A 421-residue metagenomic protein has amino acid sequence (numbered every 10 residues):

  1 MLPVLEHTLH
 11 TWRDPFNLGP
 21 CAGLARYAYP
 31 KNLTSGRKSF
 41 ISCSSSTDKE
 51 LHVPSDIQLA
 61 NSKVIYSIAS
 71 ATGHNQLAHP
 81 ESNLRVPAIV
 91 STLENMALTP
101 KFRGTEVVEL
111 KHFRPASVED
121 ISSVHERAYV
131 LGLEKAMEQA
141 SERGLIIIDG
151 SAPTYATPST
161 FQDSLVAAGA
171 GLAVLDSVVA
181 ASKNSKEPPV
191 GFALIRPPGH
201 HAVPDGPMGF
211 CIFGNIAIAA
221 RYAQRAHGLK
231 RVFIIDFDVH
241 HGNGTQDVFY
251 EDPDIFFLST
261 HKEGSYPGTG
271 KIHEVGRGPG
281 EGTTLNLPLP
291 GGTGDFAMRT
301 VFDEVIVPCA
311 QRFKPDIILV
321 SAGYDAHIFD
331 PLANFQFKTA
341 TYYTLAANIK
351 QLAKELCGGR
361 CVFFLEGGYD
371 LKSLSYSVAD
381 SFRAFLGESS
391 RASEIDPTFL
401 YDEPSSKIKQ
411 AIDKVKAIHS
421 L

Functional and structural regions predicted by a protein language model:
L2-D14, G19-I235, V239-L421: HDAC/HDAC-like amidohydrolase catalytic core signature
